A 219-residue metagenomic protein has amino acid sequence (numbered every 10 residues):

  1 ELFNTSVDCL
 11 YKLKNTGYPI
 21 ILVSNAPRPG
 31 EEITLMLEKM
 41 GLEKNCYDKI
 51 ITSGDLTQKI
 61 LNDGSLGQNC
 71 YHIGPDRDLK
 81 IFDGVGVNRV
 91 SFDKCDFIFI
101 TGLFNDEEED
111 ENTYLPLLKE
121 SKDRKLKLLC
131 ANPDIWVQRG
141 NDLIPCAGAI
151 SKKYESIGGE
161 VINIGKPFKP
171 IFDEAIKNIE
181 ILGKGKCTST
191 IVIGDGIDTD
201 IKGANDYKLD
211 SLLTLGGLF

Functional and structural regions predicted by a protein language model:
E1-F219: HAD-like aspartate-dependent phosphatase fold
